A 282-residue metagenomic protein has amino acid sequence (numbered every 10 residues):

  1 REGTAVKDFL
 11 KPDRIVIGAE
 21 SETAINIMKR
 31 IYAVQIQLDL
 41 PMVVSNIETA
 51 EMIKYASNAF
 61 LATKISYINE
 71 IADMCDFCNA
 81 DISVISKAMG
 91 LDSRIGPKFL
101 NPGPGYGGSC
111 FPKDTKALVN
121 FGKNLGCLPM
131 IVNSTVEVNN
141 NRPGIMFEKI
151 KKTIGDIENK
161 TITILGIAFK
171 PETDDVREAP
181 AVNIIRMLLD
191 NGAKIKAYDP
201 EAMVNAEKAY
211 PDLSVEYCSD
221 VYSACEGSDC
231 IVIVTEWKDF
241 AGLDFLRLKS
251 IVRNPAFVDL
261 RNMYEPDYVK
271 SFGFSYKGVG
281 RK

Functional and structural regions predicted by a protein language model:
R1-K282: Structural/interface elements that position substrates and couple domains in central-metabolism enzymes
